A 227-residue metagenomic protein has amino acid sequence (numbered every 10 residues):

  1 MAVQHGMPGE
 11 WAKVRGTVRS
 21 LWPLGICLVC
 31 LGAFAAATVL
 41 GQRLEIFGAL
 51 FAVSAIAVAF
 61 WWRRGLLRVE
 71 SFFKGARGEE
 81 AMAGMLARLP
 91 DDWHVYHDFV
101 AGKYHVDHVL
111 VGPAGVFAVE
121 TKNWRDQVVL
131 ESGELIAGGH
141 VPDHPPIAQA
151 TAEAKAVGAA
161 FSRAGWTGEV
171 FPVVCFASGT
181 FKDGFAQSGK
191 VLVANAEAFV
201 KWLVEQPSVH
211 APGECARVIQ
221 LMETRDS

Functional and structural regions predicted by a protein language model:
M1-Y104, V111-P113, H140-S227: Surface-exposed interaction regions that form or flank ligand-binding interfaces
W61-G65, V129-S132, I136: Generic signal for short, ordered secondary-structure residues within or immediately flanking folded domains
V111-G133: Active-site beta-strand-loop-beta-strand hairpin of nuclease catalytic cores that positions key catalytic residues
V119, S132-I147: Conserved RecA-like helicase motor core of SF1/SF2 enzymes
